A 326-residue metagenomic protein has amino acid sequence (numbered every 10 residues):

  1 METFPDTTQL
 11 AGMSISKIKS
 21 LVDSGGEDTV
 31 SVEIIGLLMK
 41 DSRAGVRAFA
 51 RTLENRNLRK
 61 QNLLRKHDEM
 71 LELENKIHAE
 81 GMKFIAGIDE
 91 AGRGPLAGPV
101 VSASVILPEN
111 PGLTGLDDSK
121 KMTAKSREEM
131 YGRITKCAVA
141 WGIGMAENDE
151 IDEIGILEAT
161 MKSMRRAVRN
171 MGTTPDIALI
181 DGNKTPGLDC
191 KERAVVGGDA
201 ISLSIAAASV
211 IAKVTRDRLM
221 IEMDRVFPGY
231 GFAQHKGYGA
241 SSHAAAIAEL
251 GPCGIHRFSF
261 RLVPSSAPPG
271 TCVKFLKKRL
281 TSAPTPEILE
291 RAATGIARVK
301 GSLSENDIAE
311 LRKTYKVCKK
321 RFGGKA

Functional and structural regions predicted by a protein language model:
M1-A86, R93-A326: RNase H-like, Mg2+-dependent phosphodiesterase core, and more generally RNA phosphate-backbone-engaging helix-loop
